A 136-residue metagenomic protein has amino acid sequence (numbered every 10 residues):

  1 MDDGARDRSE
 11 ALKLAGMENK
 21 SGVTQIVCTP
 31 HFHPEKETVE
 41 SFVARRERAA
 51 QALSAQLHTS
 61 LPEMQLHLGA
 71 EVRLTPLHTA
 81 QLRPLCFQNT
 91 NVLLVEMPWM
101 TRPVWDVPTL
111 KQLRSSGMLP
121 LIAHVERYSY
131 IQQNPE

Functional and structural regions predicted by a protein language model:
M1-L61: An N-terminally biased module of ancient metal coordination in phosphate/nucleic-acid-related enzymes
E37-E136: Extended substrate/RNA-proximal surfaces in nucleic-acid metabolism proteins
